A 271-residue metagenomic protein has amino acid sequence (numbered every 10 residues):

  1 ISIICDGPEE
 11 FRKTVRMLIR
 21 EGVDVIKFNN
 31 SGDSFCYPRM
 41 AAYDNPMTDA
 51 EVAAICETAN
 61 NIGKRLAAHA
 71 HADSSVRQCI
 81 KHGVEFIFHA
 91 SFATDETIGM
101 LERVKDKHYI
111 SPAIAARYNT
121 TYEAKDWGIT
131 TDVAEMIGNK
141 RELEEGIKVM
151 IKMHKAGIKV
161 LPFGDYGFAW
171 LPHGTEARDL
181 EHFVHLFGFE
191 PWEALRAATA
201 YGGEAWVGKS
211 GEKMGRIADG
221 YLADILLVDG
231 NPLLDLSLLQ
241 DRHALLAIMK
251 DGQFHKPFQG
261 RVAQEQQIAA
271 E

Functional and structural regions predicted by a protein language model:
I1-K13, D44, R65-A67: Active-site mouth loops of central-metabolism enzymes
P8-D24, T94-Y109, M150-K152: Short amphipathic alpha-helices and their capping/turn segments at secondary-structure boundaries
P8-R12, D73, F92-D95, L143 (+3 more regions): Structural motif corresponding to alpha-helix initiation and N-cap regions
G22, I26, A59, H69 (+8 more regions): Divalent metal-coordination and catalytic microenvironments
N29-E144, L161, G167-F168, F187-F189 (+2 more regions): Active-site core of metal-dependent hydrolases
N61, E144-N231: His/Asp/Glu-enriched, well-ordered alpha-helical/loop segment that forms or immediately abuts the divalent-metal
L66, T199-E271: Active-site microenvironment of metallo-dependent hydrolases
